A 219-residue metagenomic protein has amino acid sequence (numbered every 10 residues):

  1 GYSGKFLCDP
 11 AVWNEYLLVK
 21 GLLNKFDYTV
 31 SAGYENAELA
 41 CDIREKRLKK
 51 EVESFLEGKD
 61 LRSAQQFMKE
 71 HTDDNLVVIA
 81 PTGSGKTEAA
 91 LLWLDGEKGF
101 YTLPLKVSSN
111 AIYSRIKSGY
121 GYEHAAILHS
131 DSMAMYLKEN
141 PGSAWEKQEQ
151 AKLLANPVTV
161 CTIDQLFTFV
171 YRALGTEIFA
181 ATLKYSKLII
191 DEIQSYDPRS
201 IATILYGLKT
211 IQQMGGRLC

Functional and structural regions predicted by a protein language model:
G1-C219: N-terminal helicase ATP-binding lobe
